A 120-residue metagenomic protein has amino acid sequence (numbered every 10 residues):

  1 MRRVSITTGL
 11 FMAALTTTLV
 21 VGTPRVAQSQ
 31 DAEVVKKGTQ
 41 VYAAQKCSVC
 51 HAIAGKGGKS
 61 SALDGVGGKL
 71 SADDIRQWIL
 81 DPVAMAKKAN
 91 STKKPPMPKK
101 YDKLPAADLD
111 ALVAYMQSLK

Functional and structural regions predicted by a protein language model:
M1-I6: Positively charged n-region of N-terminal signal peptides that target proteins for export
G9-V20: Bacterial N-terminal signal peptides
G22-A43: Electrostatic cytochrome c docking/interface patches
K37-D64: N-terminal targeting signals for Sec/Tat export/insertion, comprising classic cleavable signal peptides
Q45-I53, I75, L112-M116: The canonical Cys-X-X-Cys-His
G58-G67, P82-A111, M116-L119: Axial heme c-ligation environment in periplasmic c-type cytochrome domains
G68-L80: Short microdomains enriched in Cys/His and/or Lys/Arg
